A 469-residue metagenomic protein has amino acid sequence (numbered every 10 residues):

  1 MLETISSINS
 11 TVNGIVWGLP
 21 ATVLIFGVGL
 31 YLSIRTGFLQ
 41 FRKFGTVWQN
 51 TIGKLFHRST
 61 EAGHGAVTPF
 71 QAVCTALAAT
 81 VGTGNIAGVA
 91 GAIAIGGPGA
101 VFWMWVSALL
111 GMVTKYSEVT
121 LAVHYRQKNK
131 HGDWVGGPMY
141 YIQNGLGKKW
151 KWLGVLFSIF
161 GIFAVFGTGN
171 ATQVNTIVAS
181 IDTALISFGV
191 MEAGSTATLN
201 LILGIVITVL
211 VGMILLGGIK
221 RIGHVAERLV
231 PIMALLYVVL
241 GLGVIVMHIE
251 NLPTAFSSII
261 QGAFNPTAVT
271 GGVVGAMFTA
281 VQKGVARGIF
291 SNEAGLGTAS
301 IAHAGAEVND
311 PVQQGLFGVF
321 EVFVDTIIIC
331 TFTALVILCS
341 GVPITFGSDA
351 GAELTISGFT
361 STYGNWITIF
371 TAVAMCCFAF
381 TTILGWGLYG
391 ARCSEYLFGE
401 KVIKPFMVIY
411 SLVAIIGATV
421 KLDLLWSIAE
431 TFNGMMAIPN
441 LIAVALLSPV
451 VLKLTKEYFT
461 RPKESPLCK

Functional and structural regions predicted by a protein language model:
M1-T83, I93-A100, G111, I415 (+1 more regions): N-terminal alpha-helical transmembrane segments of multi-pass membrane transport and channel/translocase proteins
L2-I5, R35-Q40, G84-V89, G167-I177 (+6 more regions): Transmembrane helix-loop junctions in multi-pass membrane proteins
L24-Y31, R35-W48, V174-I181, L199-H248 (+4 more regions): Membrane-interface loop-to-helix entry segments
L32-S33, S107-G132, M139, Q143-N175 (+3 more regions): Helix-loop-helix module between adjacent transmembrane segments
F38-V67, G91-V101, W105, V113-K148 (+5 more regions): Flexible loop linkers connecting adjacent transmembrane helices in multi-pass alpha-helical membrane transporters
H57-I95, L121-G145, L156-I162, V274-F323: Alpha-helical membrane segments and immediately flanking helix-loop junctions that form or couple to the substrate/ion
Y116-K130, L242-S258, P266-G272, G305-V308 (+2 more regions): Extracellular/periplasmic helix-exit of transmembrane alpha-helices
G217-K220, H224-E227, I232-A299, A304 (+1 more regions): Membrane-embedded translocation segments of transport machinery
